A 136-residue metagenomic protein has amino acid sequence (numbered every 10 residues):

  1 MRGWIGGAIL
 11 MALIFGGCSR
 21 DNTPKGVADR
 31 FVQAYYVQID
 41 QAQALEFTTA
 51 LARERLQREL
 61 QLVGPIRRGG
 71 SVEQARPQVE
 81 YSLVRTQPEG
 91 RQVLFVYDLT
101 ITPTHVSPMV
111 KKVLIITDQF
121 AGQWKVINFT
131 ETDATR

Functional and structural regions predicted by a protein language model:
W4, R76-Y81, I127-E131: A general structural signal for short secondary-structure boundary/capping elements
G6-I14: Bacterial N-terminal signal peptides
G17-D21: Bacterial signal peptide processing site
T23-D40: Short, aromatic-enriched amphipathic alpha-helices that serve as compact interaction elements
R30-Q33, F47, T102-T104: Second-shell loop/turn segments in exported
Q41-G90: Short solvent-exposed beta->alpha transition segments
R85-R136: Exposed beta-sheet edge and beta->alpha loop/turn motif
